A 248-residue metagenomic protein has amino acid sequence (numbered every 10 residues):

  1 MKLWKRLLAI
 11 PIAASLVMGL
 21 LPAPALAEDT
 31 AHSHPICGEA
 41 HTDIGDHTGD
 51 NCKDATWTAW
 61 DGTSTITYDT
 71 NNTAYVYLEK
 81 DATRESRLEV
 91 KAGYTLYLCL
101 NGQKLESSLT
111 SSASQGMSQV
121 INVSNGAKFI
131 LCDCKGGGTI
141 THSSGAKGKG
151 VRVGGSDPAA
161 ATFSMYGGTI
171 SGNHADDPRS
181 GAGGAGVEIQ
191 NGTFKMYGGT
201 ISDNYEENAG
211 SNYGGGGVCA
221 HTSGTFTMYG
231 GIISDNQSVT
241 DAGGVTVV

Functional and structural regions predicted by a protein language model:
M1-P11: Bacterial N-terminal signal peptides that target proteins for export
P11-G19: Bacterial N-terminal signal peptides
M18-H32: Sec-dependent signal peptide cleavage junction
E28-G45, G136, S164-T169, K195-T200 (+2 more regions): Extracellular Ser/Thr- and Pro-rich, acidic-biased low-complexity repeat/linker "stalks"
T30-R87: Acidic Gly/Asp/Thr-rich repetitive segments characteristic of extracellular carbohydrate-active and adhesion proteins
T83-Y97, S107-D133, T141-F163, R179-G181 (+3 more regions): Extracellular beta-strand-rich solenoid/capping regions of secreted or surface-exposed proteins that bind or remodel
G102-G116, C134-G148, A161-T162, Y166-G183 (+2 more regions): Beta-strand-rich solenoid/repeat architectures in extracellular/passenger domains of polysaccharide-targeting enzymes
